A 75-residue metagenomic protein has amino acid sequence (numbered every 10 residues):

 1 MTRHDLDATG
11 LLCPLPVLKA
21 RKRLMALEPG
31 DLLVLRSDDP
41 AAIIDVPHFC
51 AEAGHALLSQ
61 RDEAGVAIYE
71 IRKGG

Functional and structural regions predicted by a protein language model:
M1-L6: Generic N-terminal amphipathic, Lys/Arg-enriched alpha-helix
A8-Q60: Amphipathic, hydrophobic secondary-structure cores in small proteins
A64-V66: Short acidic/glycine-enriched loop/turn segments that link adjacent beta-strands
I68-G75: Core SAM-dependent methyltransferase catalytic element
